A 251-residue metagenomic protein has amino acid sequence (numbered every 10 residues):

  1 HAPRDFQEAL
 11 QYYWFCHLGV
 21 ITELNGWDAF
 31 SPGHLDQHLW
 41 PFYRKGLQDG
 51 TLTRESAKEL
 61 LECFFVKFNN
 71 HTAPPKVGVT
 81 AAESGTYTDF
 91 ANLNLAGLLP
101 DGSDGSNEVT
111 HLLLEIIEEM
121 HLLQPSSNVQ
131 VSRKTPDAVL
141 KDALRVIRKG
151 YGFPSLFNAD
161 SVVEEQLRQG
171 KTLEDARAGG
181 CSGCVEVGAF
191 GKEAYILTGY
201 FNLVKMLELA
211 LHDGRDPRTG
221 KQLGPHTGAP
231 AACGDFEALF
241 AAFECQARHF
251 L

Functional and structural regions predicted by a protein language model:
H1-L251: Conserved catalytic cores of very large enzyme subunits
